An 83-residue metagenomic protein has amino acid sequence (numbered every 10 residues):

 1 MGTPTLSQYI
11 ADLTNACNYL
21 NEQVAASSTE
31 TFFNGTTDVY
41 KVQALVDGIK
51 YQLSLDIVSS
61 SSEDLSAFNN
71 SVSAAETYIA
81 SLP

Functional and structural regions predicted by a protein language model:
G2-P83: Long, low-complexity or tandemly repetitive, helically biased scaffold regions used for multimeric assembly/adhesion
